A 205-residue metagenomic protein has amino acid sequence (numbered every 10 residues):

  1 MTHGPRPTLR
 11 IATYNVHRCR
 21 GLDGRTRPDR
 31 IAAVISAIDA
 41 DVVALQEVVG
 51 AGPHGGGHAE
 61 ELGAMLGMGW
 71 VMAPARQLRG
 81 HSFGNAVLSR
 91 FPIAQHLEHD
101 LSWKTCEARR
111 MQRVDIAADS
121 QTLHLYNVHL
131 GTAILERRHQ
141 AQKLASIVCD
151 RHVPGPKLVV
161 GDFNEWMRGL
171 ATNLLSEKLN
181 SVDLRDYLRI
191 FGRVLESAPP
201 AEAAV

Functional and structural regions predicted by a protein language model:
M1-V42, A64-M65, G69-V205: Active-site regions of metal-assisted phosphoester/phosphodiester hydrolases, unifying DNase/endonuclease modules
C19, Q46-G52: Active-site neighborhood of divalent metal-dependent phosphoester/pyrophosphate hydrolases
D23, P53-H54: Membrane-interface helix caps and helix-loop-helix hairpins in membrane proteins
A51, G57-A59: Membrane-embedded segments
